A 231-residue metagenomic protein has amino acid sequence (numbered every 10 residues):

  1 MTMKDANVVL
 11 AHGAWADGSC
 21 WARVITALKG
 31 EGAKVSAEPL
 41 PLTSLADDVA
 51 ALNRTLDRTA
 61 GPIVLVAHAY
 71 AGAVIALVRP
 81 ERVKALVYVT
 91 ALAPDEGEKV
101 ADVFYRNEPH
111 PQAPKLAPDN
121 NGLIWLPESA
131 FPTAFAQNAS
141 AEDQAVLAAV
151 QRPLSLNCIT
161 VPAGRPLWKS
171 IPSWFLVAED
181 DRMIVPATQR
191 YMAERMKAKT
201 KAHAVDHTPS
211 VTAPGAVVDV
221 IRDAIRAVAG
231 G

Functional and structural regions predicted by a protein language model:
M3, R58-G61, K169, A224-G231: Glycine-rich phosphate-binding loop signature in dinucleotide/nucleotide-binding domains
M3-G61: Active-site catalytic motif of lipid deacylating hydrolases and related acyltransferases
A6, W168-S173, M196-A198: Short, proline-enriched alpha-helix->beta-strand connector loops that line the catalytic pocket of alpha/beta-hydrolase
V66-I75: Gly/Ala-rich beta-loop-alpha elbow adjacent to hydrolase catalytic centers
R82-E128, S155-I159, M192: Flexible "cap/lid" loop of the alpha/beta hydrolase fold
V146-L167: Active-site nucleophile elbow and catalytic-triad environment of alpha/beta-hydrolase enzymes
F175-V177: Short beta-strand/loop motif that positions the catalytic acidic residue of the alpha/beta-hydrolase fold
E179-A204, T208-V211, D223-A224: Conserved loop-alpha-helix segment in the C-terminal half of the alpha/beta-hydrolase fold that carries the catalytic
